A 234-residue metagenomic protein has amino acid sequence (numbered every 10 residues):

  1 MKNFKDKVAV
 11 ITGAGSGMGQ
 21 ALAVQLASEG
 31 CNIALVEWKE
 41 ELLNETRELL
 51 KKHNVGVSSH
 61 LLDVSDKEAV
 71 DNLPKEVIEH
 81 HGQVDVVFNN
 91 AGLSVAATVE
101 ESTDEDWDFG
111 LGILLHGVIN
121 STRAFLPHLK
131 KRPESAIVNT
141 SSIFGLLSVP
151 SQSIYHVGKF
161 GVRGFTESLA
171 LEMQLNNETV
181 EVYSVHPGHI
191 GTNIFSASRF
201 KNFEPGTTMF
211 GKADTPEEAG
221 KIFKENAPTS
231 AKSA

Functional and structural regions predicted by a protein language model:
V8, G15-G17: Conserved glycine-rich cofactor-binding loop
E29-E45: Conserved glycine-rich Rossmann-like NAD(P)H-binding loop of the short-chain dehydrogenase/reductase
E40, L61-N72, D104: The beta1-alpha1 cofactor-binding region of Rossmann-like NAD(H)/NADP(H)-dependent oxidoreductases
T98-V99, T103-L111: Substrate-binding pocket helix/loop in short-chain dehydrogenase/reductase
T122, G158: Active-site helix of classical SDR
S142: Residue(s) in the substrate-gating loop at a strand-loop-helix junction that position the organic substrate next
L175-A234: SDR active-site lid
